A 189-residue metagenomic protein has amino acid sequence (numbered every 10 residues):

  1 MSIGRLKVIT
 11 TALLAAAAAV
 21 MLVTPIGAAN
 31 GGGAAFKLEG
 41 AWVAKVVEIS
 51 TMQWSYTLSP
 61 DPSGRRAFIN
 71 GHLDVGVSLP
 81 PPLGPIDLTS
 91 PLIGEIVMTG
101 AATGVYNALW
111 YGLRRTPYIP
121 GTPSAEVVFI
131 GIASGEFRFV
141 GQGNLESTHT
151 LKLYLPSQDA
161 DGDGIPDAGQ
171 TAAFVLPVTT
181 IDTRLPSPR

Functional and structural regions predicted by a protein language model:
S2-L13: Bacterial N-terminal signal peptides that target proteins for export
T11-L22: Bacterial N-terminal signal peptides
A34-M52, G94: Tryptophan-anchored aromatic micro-motifs
A35, S59-R65, V97-N107, E136-E146 (+1 more regions): A short, structured loop/turn motif at beta-sheet edges
M52-A101, G112, N144: N-terminal glycine/threonine-rich, aromatic-flanked beta-hairpin/loop signature
W54-P60, P91-M98, I130-G141, L151 (+1 more regions): Hydrophobic/aromatic beta-strand elements that line small-molecule binding cavities or substrate pockets in beta-rich
N107-K152: Acidic, glycine-rich flexible loop segments
L151-R189: Edge beta-strand at a domain terminus
